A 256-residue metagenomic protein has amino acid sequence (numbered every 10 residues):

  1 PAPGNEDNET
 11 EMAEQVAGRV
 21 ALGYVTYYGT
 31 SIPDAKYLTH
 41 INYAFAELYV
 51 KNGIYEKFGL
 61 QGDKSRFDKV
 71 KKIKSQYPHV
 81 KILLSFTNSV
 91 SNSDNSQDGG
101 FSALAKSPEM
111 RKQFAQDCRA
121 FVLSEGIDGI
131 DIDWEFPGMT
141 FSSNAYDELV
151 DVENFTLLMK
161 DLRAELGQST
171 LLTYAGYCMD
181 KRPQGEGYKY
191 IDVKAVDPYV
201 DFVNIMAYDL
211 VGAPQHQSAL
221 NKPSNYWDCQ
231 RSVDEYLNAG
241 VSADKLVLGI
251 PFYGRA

Functional and structural regions predicted by a protein language model:
P1-E11: Bacterial Sec-dependent N-terminal signal peptides
A2-G4, H79, Q184, S224: Generic low-complexity segments that are intrinsically disordered, proline-rich and/or Lys/Arg-biased
E9-V122, Y146: Glycan-recognition patch characteristic of GH18 chitinases/ENGases and related GlcNAc/peptidoglycan-binding proteins
A17-L22, K36-N42, Q76-L83, E125-I130 (+3 more regions): Loop/turn elements at helix/coil->beta-strand transitions in domains of secreted/extracellular proteins
G23, A115, G129, G254-A256: Glycine-centered structural positions embedded in regular secondary structure
D34-Y43, K106-I130, W134, Y190-D209: Structural recognition of alpha->loop->beta junctions
Y49-S65, P137-A256: Substrate-binding surface in catalytic domains of secreted glycosidases
I82, N88-S93, W134-M139, P251-A256: A broadly tuned preference for mixed-charge, low-complexity surface segments
